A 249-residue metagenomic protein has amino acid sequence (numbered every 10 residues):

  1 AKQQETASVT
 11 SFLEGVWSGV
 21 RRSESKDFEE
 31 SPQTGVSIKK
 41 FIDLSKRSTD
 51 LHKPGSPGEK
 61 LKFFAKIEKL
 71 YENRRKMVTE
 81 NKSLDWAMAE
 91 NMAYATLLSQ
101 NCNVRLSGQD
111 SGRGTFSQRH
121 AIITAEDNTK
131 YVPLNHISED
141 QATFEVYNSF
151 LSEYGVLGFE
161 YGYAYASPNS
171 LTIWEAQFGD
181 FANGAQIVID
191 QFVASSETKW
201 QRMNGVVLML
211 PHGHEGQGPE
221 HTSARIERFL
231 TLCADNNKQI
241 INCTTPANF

Functional and structural regions predicted by a protein language model:
A1-F249: Flexible, glycine-rich loop/tail regions that form catalytic "lids" or insertion modules at the edges of active sites
